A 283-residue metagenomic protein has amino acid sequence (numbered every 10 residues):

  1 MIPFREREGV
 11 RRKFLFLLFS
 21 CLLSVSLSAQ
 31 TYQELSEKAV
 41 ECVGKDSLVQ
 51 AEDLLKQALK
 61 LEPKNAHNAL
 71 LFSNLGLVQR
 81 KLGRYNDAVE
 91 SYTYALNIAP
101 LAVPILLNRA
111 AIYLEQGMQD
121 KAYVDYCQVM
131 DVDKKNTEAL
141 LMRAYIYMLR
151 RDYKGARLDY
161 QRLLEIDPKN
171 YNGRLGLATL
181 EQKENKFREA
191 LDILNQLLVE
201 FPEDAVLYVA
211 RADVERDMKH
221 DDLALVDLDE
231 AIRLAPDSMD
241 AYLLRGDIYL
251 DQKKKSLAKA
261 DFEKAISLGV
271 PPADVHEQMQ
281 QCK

Functional and structural regions predicted by a protein language model:
T31, N65-N68, A102, N136 (+4 more regions): Residue-level recognition of tetratricopeptide repeat
G44-K45, V78-K81, E115-Q116, L149-R150 (+4 more regions): Register position in tetratricopeptide repeats
L61-K64, I98, V132, I166 (+3 more regions): Structural marker of alpha-solenoid helical repeat scaffolds
N68-L71, I105, A139, G173 (+3 more regions): TPR alpha-solenoid repeat register
